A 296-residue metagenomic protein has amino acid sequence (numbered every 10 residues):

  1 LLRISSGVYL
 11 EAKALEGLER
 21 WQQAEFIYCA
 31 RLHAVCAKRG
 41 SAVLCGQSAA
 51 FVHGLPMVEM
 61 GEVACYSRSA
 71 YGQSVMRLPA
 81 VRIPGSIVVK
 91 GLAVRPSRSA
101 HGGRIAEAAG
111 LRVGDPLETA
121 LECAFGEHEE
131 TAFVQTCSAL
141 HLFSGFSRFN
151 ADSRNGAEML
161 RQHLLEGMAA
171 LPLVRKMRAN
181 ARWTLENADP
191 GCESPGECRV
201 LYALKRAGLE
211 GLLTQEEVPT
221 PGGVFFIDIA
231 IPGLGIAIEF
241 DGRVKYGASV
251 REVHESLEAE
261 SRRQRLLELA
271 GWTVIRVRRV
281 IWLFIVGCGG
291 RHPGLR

Functional and structural regions predicted by a protein language model:
L1-M177: Short gly/ser-rich loop at a beta-strand->alpha-helix junction or flexible surface loop bordering the NTP-binding
S147, A151-R296: Surface segments flanking catalytic/ligand-binding clefts of nucleic-acid enzymes
